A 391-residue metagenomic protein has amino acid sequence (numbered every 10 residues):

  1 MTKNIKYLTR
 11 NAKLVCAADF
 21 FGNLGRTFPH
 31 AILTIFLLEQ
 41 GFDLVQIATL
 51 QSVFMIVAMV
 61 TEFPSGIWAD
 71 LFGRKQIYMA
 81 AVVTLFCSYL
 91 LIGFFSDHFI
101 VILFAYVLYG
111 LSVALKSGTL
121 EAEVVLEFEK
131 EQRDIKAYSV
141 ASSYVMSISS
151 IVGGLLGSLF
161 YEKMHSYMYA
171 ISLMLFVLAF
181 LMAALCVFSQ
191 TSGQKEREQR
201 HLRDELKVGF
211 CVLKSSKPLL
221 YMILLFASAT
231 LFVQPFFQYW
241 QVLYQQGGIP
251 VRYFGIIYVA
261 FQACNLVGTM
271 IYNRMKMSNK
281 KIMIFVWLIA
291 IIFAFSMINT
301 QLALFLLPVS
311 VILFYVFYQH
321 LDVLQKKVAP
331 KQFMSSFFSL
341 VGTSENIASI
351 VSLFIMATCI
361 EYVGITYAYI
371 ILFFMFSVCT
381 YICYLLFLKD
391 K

Functional and structural regions predicted by a protein language model:
M1-T9, F188-L224: Juxtamembrane intracellular "pre-TM" segments in multi-pass secondary transporters
T2-V60, S216-V259: Helix-loop boundary and gating motifs at the non-cytosolic
F20, S88, F99-K116, L302-Y318: Hydrophobic core of transmembrane alpha-helices in multi-pass small-molecule transporters, especially MFS/SLC-type
T34-I35, E39, S150-I171, Q245-G247 (+2 more regions): Transmembrane alpha-helix termini and helix-breaking/packing motifs in multi-pass membrane transporters
Y78, I282-M283: Primarily marks hydrophobic transmembrane alpha-helices of the MFS/SLC 12-helix fold
V83-D97, W287-Q301: C-terminal ends and interior cores of transmembrane alpha-helices in multi-pass membrane transporters/permeases
V107-S147: Cytoplasmic helix-loop-helix junction between adjacent transmembrane helices in 12-TM secondary transporters
Y169-S172, F176, F180-Q199, L385-K391: Helix-loop junctions on the cytosolic side of multi-pass membrane transporters, especially the intracellular loop
